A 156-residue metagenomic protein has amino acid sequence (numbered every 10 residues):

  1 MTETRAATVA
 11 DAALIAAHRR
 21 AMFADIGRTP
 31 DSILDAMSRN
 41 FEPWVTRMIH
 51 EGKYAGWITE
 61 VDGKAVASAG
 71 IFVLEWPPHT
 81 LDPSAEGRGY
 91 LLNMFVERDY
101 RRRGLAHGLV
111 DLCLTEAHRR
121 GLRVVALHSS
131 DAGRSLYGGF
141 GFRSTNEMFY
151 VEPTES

Functional and structural regions predicted by a protein language model:
E3-A17: A short beta-loop-alpha structural element at the N-terminal edge of CoA-dependent acyl/N-acetyltransferase catalytic
F23-W44: Conserved GNAT-fold acetyl-CoA-binding loop/helix
P43-I58, Y90: A short helix-loop-beta-strand connector motif used in the catalytic cores of GNAT acetyltransferases and, in some
I58, K64-V73, Y90, F95: Conserved beta-strand in the GNAT
Y100, G104-L112: Conserved acetyl-CoA pyrophosphate-binding loop and the N-cap/start of the following alpha-helix in GNAT-like
V110, A117-S129: Conserved GNAT acetyl-CoA-binding A-motif
L122, G138-M148: Conserved acetyl-CoA-binding loop of GNAT-fold acetyltransferases
V125-L136, Y150-E155: Conserved beta-strand-loop-alpha-helix junction that forms the acyl-donor binding cleft
